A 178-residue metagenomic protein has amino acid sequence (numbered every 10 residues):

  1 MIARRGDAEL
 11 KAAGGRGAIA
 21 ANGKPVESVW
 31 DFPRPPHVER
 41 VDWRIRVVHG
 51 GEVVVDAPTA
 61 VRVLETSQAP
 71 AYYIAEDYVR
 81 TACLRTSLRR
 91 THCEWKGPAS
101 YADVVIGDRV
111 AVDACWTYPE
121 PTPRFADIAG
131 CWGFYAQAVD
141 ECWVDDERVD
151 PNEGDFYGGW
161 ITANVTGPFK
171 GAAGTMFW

Functional and structural regions predicted by a protein language model:
M1-W178: Terminal leader/tail segments of proteins
